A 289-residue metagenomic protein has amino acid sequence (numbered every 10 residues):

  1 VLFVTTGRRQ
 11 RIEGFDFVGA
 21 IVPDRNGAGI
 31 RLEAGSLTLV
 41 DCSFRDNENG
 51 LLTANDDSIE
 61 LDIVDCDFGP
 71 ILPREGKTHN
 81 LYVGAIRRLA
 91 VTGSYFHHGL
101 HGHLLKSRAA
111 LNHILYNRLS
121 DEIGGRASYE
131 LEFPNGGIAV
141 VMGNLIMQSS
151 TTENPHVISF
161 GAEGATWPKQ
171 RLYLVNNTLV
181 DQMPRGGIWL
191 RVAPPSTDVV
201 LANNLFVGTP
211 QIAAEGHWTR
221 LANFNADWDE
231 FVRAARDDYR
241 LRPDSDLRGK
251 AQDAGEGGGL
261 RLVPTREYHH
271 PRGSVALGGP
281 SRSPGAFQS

Functional and structural regions predicted by a protein language model:
V1-V4, F17-R240, A254-G257, R261-H270: Glycine- and acidic/polar-rich repeat regions and solenoidal domains
T6-G7, I12: Short, ordered secondary-structure scaffold segments
I12, F231-V232, L241, L247-R248: Bulky hydrophobic/aromatic "packing anchor" residues in well-ordered structure
L105, L247-K250: A generic structural signal for nonpolar/aromatic side chains embedded in well-ordered alpha-helices
R272-S274: Extracellular "spike/adhesin" assembly and maturation modules and analogous cytosolic coiled-coil scaffolds
G279-G285: C-terminal functional modules
